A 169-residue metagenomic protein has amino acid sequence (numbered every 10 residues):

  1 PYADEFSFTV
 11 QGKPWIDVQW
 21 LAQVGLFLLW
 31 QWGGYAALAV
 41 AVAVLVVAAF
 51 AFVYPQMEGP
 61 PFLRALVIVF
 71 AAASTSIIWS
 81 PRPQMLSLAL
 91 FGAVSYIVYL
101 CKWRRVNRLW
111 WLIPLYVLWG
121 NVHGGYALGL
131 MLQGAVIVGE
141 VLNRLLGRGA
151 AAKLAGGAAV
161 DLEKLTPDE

Functional and structural regions predicted by a protein language model:
T9-A36, V44: Short hydrophobic/aromatic helix or loop-helix immediately within or flanking a transmembrane segment in polytopic
V40-E58: Transmembrane-helix motifs of polytopic, lipid-linked glycan transferases
V46, L86-S95, L128-L132, V136: Hydrophobic core segments of transmembrane alpha-helices in multi-pass, intramembrane catalytic enzymes
R64-A72: Short helix- or helix-capping micro-motifs that position conserved polar/aromatic residues at function-defining sites
A71-T75, L109-G124: Membrane-interface alpha helices of multi-pass inner-membrane proteins
W79-L86: Short acidic/glycine- and proline-prone juxtamembrane loop motifs at membrane-interface regions of multi-pass membrane
V94-L109: Membrane-interface transmembrane helices that cradle and orient dolichyl/undecaprenyl
L130-D168: Perimembrane helix-loop-helix junctions
